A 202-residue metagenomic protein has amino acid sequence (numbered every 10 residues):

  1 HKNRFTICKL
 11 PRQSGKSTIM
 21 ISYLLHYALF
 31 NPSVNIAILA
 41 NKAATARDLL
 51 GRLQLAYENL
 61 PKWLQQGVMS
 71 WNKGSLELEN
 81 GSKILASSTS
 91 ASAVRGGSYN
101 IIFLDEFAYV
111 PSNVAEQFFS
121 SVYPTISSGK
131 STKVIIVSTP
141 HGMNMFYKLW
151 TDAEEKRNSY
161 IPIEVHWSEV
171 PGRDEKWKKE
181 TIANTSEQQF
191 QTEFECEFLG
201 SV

Functional and structural regions predicted by a protein language model:
H1-V202: Short, flexible loop motifs at catalytic/binding sites
